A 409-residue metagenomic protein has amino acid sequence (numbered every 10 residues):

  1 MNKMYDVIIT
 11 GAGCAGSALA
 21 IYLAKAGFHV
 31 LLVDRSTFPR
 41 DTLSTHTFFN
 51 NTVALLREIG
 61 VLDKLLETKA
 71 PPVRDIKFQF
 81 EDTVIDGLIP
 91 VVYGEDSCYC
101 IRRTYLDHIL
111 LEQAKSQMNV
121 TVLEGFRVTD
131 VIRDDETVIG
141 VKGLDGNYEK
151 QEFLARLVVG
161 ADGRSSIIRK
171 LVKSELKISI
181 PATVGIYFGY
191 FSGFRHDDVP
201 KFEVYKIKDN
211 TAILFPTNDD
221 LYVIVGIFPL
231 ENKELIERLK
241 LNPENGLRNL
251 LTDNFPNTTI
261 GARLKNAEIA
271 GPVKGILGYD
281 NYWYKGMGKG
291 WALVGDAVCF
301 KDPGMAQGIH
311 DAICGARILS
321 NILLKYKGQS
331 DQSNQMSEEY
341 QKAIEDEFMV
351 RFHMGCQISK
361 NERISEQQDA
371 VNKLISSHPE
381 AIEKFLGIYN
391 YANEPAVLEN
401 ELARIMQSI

Functional and structural regions predicted by a protein language model:
N2-G13: Beta1/beta-strand and adjacent pyrophosphate-binding region of the FAD-binding site in flavoprotein oxidoreductases
T10, A24-S44: Glycine-rich FAD pyrophosphate-binding loop
G16-S17: N-terminal Rossmann-fold NAD(P) dinucleotide-binding loop
T37-R57: Conserved N-terminal glycine-rich FAD pyrophosphate-binding loop of Rossmann-like flavoproteins
R57-H108: A conserved beta-strand/loop capping segment in the N-terminal third of enzymes that catalyze redox or closely related
T68, R238-G328, N334: FAD/FMN-dependent oxidoreductases across multiple families
Q113-P256: Predominantly flavin-linked oxidoreductase catalytic cores and closely associated redox partners
L324-I409: C-terminal helical "tail/cap" subdomain of flavin- and related membrane-associated enzymes
